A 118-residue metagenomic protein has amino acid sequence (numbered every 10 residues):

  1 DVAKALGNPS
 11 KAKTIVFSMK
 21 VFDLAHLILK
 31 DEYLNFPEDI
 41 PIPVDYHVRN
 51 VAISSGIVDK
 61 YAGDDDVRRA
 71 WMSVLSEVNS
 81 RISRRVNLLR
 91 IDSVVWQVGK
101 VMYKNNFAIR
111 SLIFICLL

Functional and structural regions predicted by a protein language model:
D1-L118: C-terminal accessory module of base-excision DNA glycosylases/AP lyases that mediates lesion recognition and DNA
